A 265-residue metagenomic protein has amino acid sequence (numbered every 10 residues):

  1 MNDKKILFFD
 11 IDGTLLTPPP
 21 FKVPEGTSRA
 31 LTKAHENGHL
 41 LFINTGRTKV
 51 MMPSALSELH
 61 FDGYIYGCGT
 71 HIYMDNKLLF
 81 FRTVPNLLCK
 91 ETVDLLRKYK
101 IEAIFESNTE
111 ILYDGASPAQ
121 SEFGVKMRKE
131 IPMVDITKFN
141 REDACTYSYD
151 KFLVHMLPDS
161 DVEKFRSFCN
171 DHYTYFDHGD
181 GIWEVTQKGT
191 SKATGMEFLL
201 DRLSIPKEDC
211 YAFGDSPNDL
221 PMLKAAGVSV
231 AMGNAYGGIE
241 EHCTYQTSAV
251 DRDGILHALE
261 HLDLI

Functional and structural regions predicted by a protein language model:
N2, H39, F198-D209, L262-I265: Glycine-rich phosphate-binding loop signature in dinucleotide/nucleotide-binding domains
K5-P20: Asp-based phosphoryl-transfer active-site loop
G26-E122: Active-site phosphate-binding/coordination module
A34, T45, F152, L223 (+2 more regions): Residue-level signal for inorganic ion chemistry
V50-S54, K164, G195, P221-M222 (+2 more regions): Phosphate- and divalent-cation-binding pockets in alpha/beta enzyme and binding domains that engage nucleotide-derived
L59-H60, C68, F168-H172, A225-A226 (+1 more regions): Short, structured coil segments at secondary-structure junctions
Y99-F213, P217-A225, N234: Conserved acidic, metal-coordinating active-site core of Asp-based, Mg2+-dependent phosphoryl-transfer enzymes
A225, S229-I265: Asp-based, Mg2+/Mn2+-dependent phosphohydrolase catalytic module
